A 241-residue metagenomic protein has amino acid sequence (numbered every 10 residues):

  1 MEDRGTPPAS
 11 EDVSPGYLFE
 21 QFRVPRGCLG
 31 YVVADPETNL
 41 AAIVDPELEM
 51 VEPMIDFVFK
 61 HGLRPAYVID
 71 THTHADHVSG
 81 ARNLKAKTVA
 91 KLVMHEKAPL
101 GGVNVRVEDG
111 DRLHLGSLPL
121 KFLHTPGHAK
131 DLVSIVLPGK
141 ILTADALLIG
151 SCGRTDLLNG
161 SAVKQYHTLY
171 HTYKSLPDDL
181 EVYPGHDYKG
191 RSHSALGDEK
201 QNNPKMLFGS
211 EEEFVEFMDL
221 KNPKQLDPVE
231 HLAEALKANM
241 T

Functional and structural regions predicted by a protein language model:
M1-D12, G160, H167-E181, G185-T241: Accessory terminal helices/loops
M1-P65, L100-D187: Catalytic core of the metallo-beta-lactamase
M50-V93: Active-site metal-binding motif and surrounding structural segment of the metallo-beta-lactamase
K60, K85-T88, D109-R112, K200-Q201: Short, hinge-like loop/turn segments at secondary-structure boundaries
T73, K97, D187-Y188: Flexible loop residues that form catalytic and substrate-binding hotspots at small-molecule/glycan-binding clefts
K87, G150-S151, F217: Residues that scaffold the ATP/ADP-binding catalytic core of kinase and kinase-like folds
V93-L100: Short, polar loop motifs at secondary-structure junctions
